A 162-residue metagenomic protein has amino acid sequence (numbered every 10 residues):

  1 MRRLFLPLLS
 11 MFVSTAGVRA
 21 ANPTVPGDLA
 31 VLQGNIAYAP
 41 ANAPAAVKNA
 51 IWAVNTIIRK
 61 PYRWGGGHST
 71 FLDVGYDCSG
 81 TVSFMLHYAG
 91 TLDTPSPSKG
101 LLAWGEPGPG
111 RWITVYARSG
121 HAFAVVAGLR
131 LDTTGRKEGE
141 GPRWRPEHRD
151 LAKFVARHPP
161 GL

Functional and structural regions predicted by a protein language model:
R2-R63, K137-L162: Intrinsically disordered, low-complexity, Pro/Ser/Thr/Asn/Gly/Ala-rich spacer/linker segments adjacent to signal
L9-V13, D73, D93: Exposed boundary/loop context
L32-I36, G65-T70, K99-W104: Short linear capping/connector segments at secondary-structure termini
P40-A43, K48-I51, S83, A89-L162: ...with weaker cross-activation on analogous glycine-rich loops/strands in unrelated enzymes
T56-G75, P95: Active-site nucleophile-His-acid catalytic modules used for acyl/amide transfer and hydrolysis across diverse enzymes
G65-G67, S79, E147: Surface-exposed loop/turn and secondary-structure junction residues enriched for glycine/proline
T70-A89: Active-site nucleophilic cysteine motif
